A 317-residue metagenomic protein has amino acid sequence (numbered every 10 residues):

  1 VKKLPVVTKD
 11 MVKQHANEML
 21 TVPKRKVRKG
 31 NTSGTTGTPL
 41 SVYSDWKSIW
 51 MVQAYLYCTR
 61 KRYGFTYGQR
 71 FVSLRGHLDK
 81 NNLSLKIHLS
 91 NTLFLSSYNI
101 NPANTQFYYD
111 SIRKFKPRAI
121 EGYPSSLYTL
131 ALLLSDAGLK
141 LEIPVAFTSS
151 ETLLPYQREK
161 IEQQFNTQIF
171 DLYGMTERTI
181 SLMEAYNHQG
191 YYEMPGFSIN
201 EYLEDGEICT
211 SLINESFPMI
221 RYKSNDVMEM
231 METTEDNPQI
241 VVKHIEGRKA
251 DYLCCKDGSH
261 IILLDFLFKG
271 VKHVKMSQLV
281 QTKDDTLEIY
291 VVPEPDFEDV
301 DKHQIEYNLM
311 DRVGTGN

Functional and structural regions predicted by a protein language model:
V1-N31, G37-Q69, K114-E121, S135 (+5 more regions): Nucleotide 5′-phosphate-binding alpha/beta core
K2-K3, K80-N82, I180-M183: Short, solvent-exposed polar/charged micro-motifs at secondary-structure junctions
D10, K80-N82, T129: Short active-site-adjacent helix-start/loop capping segments
R28-G30, T38-L40, Q69-V72, N91 (+2 more regions): Generic beta-strand structural signal
T36-P39, L78, T176: Gly/Ser/Thr-rich beta-alpha loop segments that engage phosphate groups in nucleotides
Y57-N99: Conserved AMP-binding loop of ANL adenylate-forming enzymes
N91-N317: Active-site glycine/GP-rich loop and adjacent strand/helix microenvironment that borders small-molecule binding pockets
